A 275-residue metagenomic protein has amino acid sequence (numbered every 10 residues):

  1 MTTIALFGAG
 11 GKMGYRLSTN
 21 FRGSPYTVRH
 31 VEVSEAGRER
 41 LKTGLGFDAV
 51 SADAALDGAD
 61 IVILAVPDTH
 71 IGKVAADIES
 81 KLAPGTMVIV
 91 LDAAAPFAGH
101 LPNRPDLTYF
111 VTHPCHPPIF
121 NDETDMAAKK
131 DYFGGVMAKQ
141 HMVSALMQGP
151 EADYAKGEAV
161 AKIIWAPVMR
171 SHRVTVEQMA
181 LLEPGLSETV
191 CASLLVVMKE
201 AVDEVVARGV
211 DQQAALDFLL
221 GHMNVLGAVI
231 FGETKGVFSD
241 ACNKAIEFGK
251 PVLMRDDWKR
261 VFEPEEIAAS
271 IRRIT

Functional and structural regions predicted by a protein language model:
M1-L45: NAD(P)+-binding Rossmann beta1-loop-alpha1 motif at the extreme N-terminus of oxidoreductases
L45-A59: Short acidic low-complexity segments
L56-H100: Rossmann-fold NAD(P) dinucleotide-binding segment
L91-E183: Rossmann-fold dinucleotide-binding core
A138, V210-T275: NAD(P)-dependent Rossmann-like dehydrogenase/reductase catalytic/cofactor-binding core
E183-A192: A short glycine-threonine-serine/GTX helix/turn-capping micro-motif
K199-V206: Amphipathic alpha-helical segments within well-ordered protein domains
